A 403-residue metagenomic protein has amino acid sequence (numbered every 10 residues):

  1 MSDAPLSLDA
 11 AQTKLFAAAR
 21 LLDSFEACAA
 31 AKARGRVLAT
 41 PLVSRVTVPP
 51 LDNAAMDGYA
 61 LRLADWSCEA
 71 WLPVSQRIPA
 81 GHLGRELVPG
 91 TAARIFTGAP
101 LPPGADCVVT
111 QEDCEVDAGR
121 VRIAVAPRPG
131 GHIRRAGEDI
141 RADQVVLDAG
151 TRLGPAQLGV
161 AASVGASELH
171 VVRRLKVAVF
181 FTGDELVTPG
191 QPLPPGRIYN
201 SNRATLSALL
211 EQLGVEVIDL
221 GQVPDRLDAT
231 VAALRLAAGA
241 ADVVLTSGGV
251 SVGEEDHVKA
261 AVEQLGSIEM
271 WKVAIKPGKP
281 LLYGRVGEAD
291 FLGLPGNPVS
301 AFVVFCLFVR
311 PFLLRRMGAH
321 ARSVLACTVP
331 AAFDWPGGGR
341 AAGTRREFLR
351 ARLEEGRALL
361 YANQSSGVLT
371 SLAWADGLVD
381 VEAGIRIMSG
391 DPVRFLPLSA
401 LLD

Functional and structural regions predicted by a protein language model:
M1-C68, A319-F348: Short, low-complexity N-terminal leaders and the immediately following helix N-cap/first helix
M1-D9, S167-L294, P298-V304: Helix-rich terminal scaffold detector
S2-D3, A60-D219, L378, P397-S399 (+1 more regions): Short, glycine/charged-enriched hinge/interface segments at domain edges or termini
D3-A10, F25-C28, K32, V46 (+22 more regions): Conserved active-site and cofactor/substrate-binding residues in soluble primary-metabolism enzymes
E26-A31, A39-T40, V121, I140 (+1 more regions): Flexible glycine/proline-rich
L38, P50-L51, L83, T91 (+7 more regions): Short, conserved secondary-structure segments in the cores of folded domains
D52-A54, D65-S67, H82-V88, L101-P102 (+14 more regions): Solvent-exposed alpha-helices and their adjacent loops that cap or buttress functional pockets in soluble metabolic
